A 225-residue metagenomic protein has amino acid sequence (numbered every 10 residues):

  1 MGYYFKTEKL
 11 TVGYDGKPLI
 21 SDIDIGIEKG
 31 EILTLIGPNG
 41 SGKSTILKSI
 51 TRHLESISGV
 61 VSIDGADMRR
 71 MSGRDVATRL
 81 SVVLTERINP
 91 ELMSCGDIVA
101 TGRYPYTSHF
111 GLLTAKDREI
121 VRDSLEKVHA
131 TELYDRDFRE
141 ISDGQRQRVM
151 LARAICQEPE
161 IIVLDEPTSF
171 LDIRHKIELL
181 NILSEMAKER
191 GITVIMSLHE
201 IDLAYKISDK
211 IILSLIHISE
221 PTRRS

Functional and structural regions predicted by a protein language model:
I36-P38: The feature captures the beta-strand-to-loop junction immediately N-terminal to the Walker
T51: Helix-to-loop junction immediately C-terminal to a conserved catalytic motif
G59-D67, V76: Conserved ABC transporter NBD signature motif
A100, A115-L133: Conserved ABC ATPase "signature" region
L112, D137-I141, Q145: Conserved ABC ATPase signature
I162-D165: Catalytic Walker B motif of ABC-type/P-loop ATPase nucleotide-binding domains
E220-S225: Single conserved hydrophobic/aromatic residue that forms the stacking wall/gate of nucleotide- or nucleobase-binding
